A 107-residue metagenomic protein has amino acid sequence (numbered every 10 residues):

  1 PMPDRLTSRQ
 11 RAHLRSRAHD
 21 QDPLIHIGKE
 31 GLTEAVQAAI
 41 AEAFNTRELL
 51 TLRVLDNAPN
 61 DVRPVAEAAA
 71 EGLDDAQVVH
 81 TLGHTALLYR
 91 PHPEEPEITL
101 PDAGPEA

Functional and structural regions predicted by a protein language model:
P1-A107: Positively charged, polar, low-complexity stretches
